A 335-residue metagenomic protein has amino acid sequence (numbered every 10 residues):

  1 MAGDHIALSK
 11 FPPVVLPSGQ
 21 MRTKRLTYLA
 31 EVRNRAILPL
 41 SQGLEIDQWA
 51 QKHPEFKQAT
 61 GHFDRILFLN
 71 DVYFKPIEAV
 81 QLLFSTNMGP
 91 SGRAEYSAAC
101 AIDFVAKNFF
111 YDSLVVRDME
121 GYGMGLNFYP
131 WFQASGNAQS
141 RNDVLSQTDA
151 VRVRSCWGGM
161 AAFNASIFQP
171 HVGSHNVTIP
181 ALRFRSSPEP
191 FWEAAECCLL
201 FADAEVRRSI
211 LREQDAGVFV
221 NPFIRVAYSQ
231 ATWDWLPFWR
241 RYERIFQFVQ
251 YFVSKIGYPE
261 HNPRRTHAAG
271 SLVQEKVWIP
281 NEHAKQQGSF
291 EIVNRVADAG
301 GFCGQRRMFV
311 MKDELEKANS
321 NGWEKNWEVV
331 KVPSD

Functional and structural regions predicted by a protein language model:
M1-F63, L69: Active-site-proximal specificity loops/subdomain of glycosyltransferases
M1-K10, I37, F74, E78-Q81 (+1 more regions): Secreted/extracellular ectodomain signature
A2-A7, I102-D103, A165-S166, F223: Short loop/turn segments at strand-loop or loop-helix junctions that form parts of catalytic or ligand-binding pockets
P17-L29, S91, L145, P188-W192: Short amphipathic alpha-helical molecular recognition features
Y28-R35, K75, R141, W192-E196: Soluble or luminal CAZymes and related metallo-dependent hydrolases
F56, T60, D71-A181, F246-G288 (+5 more regions): Conserved catalytic core of nucleotide-sugar-dependent glycosyltransferases
R65, A98, G217: Short, Asp-centered acidic motifs that coordinate Mg2+ and/or phosphate in catalytic or ligand-binding sites
F132-R240: Catalytic core and acceptor-binding pocket of nucleotide-sugar-dependent glycosyltransferases
